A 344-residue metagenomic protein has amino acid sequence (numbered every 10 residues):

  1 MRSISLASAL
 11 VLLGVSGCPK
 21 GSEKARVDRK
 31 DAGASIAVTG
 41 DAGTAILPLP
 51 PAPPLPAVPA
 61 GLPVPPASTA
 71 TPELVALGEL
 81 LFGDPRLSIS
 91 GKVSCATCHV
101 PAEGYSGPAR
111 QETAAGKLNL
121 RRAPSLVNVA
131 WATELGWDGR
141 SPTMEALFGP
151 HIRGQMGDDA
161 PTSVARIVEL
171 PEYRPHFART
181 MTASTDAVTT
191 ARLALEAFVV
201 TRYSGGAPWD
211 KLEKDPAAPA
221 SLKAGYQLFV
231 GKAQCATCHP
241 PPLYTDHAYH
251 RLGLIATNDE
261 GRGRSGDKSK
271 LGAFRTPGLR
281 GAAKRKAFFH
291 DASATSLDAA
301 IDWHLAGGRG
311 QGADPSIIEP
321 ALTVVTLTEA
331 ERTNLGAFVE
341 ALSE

Functional and structural regions predicted by a protein language model:
M1-S16: Sec-dependent bacterial lipoprotein signal peptides
S5, C18-E344: Periplasmic c-type cytochrome electron-transfer domains
